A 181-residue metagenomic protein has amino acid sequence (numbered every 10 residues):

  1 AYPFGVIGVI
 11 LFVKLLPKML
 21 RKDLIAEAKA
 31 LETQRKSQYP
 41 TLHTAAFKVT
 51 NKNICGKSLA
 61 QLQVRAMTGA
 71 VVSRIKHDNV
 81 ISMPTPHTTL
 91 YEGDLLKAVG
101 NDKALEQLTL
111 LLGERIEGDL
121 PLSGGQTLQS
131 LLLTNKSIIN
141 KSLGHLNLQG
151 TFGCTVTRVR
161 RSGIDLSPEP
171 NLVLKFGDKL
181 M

Functional and structural regions predicted by a protein language model:
A1-M181: Cytosolic regulatory regions of ion transport systems
